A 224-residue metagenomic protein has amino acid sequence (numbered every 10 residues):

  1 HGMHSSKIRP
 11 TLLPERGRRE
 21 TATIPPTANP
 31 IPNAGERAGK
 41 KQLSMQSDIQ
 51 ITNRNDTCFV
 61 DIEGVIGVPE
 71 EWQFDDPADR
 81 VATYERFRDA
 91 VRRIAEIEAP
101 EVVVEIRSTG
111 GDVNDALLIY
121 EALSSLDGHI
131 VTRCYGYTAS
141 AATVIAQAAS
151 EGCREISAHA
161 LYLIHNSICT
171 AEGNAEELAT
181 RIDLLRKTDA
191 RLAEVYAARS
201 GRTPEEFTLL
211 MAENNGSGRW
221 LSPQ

Functional and structural regions predicted by a protein language model:
G2-Q224: Terminal-region recognition feature
